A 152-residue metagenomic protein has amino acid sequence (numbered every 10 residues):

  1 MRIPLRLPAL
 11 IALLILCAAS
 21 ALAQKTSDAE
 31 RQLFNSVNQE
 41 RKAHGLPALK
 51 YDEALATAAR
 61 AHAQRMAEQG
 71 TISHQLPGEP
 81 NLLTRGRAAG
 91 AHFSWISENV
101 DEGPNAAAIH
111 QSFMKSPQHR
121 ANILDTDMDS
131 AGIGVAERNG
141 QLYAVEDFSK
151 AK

Functional and structural regions predicted by a protein language model:
M1, T26, F34, L49-K50 (+7 more regions): Aromatic-residue detector
M1-I11: Bacterial N-terminal signal peptides that target proteins for export
A12, S36-Q39, G45, A56 (+8 more regions): Homeobox/homeodomain signature
A18-S20: N-terminal signal peptide c-region/cleavage motif recognized by signal peptidases
Q24-T84, A131: Short, well-ordered surface patches within globular domains
N81-K152: A well-ordered secondary-structure block
